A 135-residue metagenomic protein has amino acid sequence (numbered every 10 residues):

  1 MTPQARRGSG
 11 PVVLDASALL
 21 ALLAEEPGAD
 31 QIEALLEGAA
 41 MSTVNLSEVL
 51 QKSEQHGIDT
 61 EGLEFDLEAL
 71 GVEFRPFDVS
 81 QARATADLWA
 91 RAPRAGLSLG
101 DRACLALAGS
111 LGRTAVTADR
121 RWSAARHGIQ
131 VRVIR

Functional and structural regions predicted by a protein language model:
M1-M41, S53-F65: Short, well-structured N-terminal submotif of metal-dependent ribonuclease cores
M1-S9, L105, G109-R135: Acidic, PIN/NYN-like endoribonuclease modules and their adjacent C-terminal/linker elements
T2-Q4, E73-T114: Active-site neighborhoods of divalent-metal-dependent phosphate/nucleic-acid chemistry enzymes
L14-D15, M41-V44, L97-L99, D119 (+1 more regions): Histidine- and aromatic-rich ligand-binding microenvironments
A18-L19, N45, Q81, A103-C104 (+1 more regions): Alpha-helix capping/helix-boundary segments
G38-M41, L70-E73, T114: Short loop->beta-strand "edge-of-pocket" segments that line small-molecule binding or catalytic clefts across diverse
H56-T60, A92-P93, R132-R135: Short, hinge-like loop/turn segments at secondary-structure boundaries
